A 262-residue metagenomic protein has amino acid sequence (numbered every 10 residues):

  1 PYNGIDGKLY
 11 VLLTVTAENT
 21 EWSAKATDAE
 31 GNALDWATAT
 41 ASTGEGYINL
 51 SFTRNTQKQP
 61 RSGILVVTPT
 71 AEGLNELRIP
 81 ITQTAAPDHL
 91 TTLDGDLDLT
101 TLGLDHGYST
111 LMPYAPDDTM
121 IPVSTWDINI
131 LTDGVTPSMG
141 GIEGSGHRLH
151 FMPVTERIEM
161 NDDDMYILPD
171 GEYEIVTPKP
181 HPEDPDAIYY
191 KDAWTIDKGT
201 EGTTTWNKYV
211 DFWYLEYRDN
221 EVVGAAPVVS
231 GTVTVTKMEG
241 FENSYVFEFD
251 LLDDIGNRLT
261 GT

Functional and structural regions predicted by a protein language model:
P1-L13: Beta-sheet-dominated interaction scaffolds and their linkers
Y10-N49: Surface-exposed binding patches on compact interaction domains or structured appendages
L13-V15, A37, L65, I81 (+1 more regions): Extracellular/surface recognition and adhesion modules
T53-Q59: Short, surface-exposed loop/turn segments at beta-strand-coil junctions that are enriched for proline with nearby
Q59-A71: A short beta-strand micro-motif common to beta-rich folds, especially ectodomain repeats
P69-R78, N257-L259: Short, exposed coil/turn segments at beta-strand boundaries within extracellular/luminal domains
P80-P87: Interdomain boundary/hinge segments at the C-termini of tandem beta-sandwich modules
M112-V235: Surface-exposed helix/loop patches within compact recognition domains
